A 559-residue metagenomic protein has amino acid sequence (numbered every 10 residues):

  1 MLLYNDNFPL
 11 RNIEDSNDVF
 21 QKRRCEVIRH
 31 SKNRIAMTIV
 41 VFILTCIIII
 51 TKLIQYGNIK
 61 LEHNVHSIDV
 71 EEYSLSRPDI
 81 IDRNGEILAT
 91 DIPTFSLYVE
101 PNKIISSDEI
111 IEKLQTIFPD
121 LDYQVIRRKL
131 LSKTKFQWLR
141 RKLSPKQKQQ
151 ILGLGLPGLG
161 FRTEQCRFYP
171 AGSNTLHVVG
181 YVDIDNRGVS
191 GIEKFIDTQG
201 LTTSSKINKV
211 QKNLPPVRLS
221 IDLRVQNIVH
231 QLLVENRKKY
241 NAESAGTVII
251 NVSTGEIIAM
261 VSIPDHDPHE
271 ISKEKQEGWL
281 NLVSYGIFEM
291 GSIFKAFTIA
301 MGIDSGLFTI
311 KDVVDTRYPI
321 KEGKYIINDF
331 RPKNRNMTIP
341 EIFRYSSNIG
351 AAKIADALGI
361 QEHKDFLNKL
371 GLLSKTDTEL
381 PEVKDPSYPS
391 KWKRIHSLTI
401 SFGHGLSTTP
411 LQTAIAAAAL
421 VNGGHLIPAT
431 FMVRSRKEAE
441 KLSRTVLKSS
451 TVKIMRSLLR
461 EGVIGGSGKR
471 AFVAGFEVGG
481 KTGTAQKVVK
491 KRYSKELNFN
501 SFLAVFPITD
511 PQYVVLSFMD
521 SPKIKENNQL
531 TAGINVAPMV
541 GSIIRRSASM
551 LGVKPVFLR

Functional and structural regions predicted by a protein language model:
M1-I271, L282, Q361-L373, K491-S494 (+2 more regions): Periplasmic/cell-envelope proteins involved in peptidoglycan metabolism and beta-lactam response
N5-F8, N12-V19, A89, T247 (+6 more regions): Beta-lactam-recognizing serine transpeptidase/beta-lactamase-like catalytic domain environment
